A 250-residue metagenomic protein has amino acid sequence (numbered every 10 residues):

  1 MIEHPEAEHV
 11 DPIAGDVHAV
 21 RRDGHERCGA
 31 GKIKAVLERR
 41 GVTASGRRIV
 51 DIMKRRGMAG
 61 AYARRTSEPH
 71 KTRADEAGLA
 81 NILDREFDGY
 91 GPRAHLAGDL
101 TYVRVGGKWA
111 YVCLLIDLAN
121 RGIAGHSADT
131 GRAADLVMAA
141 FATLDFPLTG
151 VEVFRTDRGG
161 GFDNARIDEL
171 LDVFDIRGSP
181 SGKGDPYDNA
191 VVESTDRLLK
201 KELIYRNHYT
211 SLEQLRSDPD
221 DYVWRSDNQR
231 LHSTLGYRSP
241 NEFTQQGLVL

Functional and structural regions predicted by a protein language model:
M1-L250: Charged DNA-binding/catalytic regions of mobile-element recombinases
